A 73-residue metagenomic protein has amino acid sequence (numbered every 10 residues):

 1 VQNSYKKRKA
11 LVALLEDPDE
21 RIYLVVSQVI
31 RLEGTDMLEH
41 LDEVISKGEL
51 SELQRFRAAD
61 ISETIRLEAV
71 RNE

Functional and structural regions predicted by a protein language model:
V1-Q2, L24-E33, F56-E68: Structural detector for internal amphipathic alpha-helices that build alpha-solenoid repeat scaffolds
Q2-Y5, K9-R21, L32, S46-L53: Short coil turns that connect the paired helices of HEAT/ARM alpha-solenoid repeats
R21, D36-H40, K47-E52, E68-N72: Alpha-solenoid repeat scaffolds
M37-H40, V44, R57, I61: Alpha-helical structural signal in soluble globular domains
